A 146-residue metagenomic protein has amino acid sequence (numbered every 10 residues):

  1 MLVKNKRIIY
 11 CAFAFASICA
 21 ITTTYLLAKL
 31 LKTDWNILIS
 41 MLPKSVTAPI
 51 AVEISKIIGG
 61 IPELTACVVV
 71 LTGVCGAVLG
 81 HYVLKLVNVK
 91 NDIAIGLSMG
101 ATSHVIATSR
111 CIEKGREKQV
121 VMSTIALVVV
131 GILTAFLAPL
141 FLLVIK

Functional and structural regions predicted by a protein language model:
M1-K4, L27, G80-L86, T108-K114: C-terminal ends of transmembrane helices
M1-T24, A66-C75, T124-I132: Entry/N-cap segments of selected transmembrane alpha helices and their immediately preceding amphipathic helices
C11-A51, T72-V87: Transmembrane alpha-helices that form the ion-translocation and gating core of multi-pass ion transport proteins
K29, F136-K146: Juxtamembrane boundary at the C-terminal end of a transmembrane helix
W35-T72, K90-A126: Alpha-helical membrane segments and immediately flanking helix-loop junctions that form or couple to the substrate/ion
V74-Y82, G131-F136, L140: Hydrophobic transmembrane alpha-helical segments of multi-pass transport and channel proteins
L86-K90, R116, G131, L142-I145: A general structural signal for short secondary-structure boundary/capping elements
